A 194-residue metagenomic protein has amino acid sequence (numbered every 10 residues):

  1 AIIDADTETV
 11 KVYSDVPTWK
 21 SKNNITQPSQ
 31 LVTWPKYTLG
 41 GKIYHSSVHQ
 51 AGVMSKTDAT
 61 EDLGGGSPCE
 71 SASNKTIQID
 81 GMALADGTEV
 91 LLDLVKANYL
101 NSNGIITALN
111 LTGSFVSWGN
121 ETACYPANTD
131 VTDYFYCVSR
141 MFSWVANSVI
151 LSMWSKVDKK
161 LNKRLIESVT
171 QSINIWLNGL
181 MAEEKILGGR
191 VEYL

Functional and structural regions predicted by a protein language model:
A1-G81: A glycine-rich, acidic short-motif signal
A1-T18, Y136-L194: Subunit-assembly interface segments of extracellular/virion macromolecular structures
S47-S172: Long, contiguous, structured domain-core segments that constitute the functional module of a protein
